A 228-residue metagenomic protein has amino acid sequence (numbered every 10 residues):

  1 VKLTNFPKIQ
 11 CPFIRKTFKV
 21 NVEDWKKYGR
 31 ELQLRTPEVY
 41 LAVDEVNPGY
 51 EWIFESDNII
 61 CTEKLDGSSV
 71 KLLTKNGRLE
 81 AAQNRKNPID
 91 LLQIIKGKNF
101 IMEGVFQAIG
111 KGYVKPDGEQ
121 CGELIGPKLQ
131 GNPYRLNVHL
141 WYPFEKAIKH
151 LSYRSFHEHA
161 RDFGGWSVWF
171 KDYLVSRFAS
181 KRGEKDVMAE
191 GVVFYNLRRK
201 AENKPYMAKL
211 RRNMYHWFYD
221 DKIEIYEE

Functional and structural regions predicted by a protein language model:
V1-E228: Core nucleotide-handling region used for phosphoryl-transfer chemistry
